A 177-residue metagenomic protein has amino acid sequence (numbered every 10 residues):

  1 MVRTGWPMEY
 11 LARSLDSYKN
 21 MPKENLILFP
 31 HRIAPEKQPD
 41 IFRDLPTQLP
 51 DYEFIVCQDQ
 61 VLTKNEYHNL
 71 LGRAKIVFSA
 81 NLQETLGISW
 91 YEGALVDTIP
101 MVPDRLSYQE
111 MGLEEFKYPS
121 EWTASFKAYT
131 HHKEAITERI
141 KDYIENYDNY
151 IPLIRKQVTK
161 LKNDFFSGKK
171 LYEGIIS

Functional and structural regions predicted by a protein language model:
M1-D16: Donor nucleotide-sugar binding/catalytic pocket of nucleotide-sugar-dependent glycosyltransferases
Y18-K37, R43-T47: Conserved donor-binding/catalytic core segment of Leloir-type glycosyltransferases
H68-A74: Short alpha-helical donor nucleotide-sugar binding micro-motif in glycosyltransferases
V77-F78: A short hydrophobic beta-strand element within the catalytic core of glycosyltransferases that build diverse glycans
N81-L82: Aromatic "clamp/platform" in nucleotide-sugar-dependent glycosyltransferases that forms part of the donor/acceptor
G87-W90: Short glycine/serine-rich donor-binding loops of glycosyltransferases
I99-V102, Q109: Short hydrophobic beta-strand element within catalytic cores of glycosyltransferases and related nucleotide-activated
T123-I176: A charged, aromatic-enriched C-terminal amphipathic alpha-helix characteristic of glycosyltransferases across folds
